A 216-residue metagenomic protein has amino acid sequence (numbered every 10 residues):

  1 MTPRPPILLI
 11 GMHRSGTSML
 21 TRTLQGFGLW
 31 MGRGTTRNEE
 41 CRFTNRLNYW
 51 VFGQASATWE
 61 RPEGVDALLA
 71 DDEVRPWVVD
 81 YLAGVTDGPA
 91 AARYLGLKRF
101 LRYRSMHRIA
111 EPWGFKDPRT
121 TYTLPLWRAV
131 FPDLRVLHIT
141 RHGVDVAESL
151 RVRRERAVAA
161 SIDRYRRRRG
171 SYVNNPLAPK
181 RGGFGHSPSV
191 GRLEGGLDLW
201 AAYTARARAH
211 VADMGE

Functional and structural regions predicted by a protein language model:
M1-L95: PAPS-dependent sulfotransferase catalytic core
F100-E216: PAPS-dependent sulfotransferase catalytic domain
